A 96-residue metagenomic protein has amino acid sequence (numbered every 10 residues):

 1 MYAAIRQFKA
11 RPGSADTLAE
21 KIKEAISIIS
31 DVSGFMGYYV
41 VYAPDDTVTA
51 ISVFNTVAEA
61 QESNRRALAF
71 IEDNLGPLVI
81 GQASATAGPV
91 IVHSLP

Functional and structural regions predicted by a protein language model:
M1-T49, N55-A69, G76-P96: Short S/T/G/P-rich N-terminal loop/turn motif that feeds into the first structured element of a domain
